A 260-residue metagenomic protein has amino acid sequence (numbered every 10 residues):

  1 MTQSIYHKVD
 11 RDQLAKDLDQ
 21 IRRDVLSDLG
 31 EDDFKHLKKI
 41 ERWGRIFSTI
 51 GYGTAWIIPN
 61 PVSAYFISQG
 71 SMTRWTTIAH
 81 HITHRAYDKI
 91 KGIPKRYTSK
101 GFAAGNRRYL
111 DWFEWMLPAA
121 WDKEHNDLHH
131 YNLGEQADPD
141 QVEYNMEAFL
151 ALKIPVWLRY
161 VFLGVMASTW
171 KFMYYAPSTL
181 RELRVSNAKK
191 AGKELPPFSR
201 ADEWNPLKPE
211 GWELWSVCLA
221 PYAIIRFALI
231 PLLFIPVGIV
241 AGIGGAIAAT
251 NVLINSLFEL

Functional and structural regions predicted by a protein language model:
M1-I50: Low-complexity, highly charged intrinsically disordered N-terminal segments that act as targeting/localization
T2-Q13, N60-A64, Y97-T98, V252: Short, charge-rich amphipathic segments
V9-I21, S63-R74, R107-R108: Charged, low-complexity, helix/coiled-coil-prone segments
D33-W75, R159-A167, K171, K208-E259: Alpha-helical bilayer-embedded segments of polytopic membrane proteins, i.e., transmembrane/intramembrane helices
Q69-W215, P221: Membrane-embedded catalytic scaffold of the fatty acid hydroxylase/desaturase
